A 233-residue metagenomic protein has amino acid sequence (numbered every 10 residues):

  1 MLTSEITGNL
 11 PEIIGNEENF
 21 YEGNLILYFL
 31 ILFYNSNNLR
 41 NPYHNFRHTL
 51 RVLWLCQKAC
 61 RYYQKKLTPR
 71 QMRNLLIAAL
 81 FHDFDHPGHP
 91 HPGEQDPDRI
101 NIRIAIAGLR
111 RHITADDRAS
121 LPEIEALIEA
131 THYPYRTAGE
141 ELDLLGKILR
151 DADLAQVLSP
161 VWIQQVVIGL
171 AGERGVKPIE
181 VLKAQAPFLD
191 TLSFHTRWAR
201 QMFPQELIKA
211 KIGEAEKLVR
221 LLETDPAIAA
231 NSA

Functional and structural regions predicted by a protein language model:
M1-I13, P42-L50, Q57-P69, F81 (+2 more regions): Divalent metal-dependent phosphate-bond-processing catalytic cores, especially two-metal-ion Mg2+/Mn2+ enzymes that act
M1-L25, N35-S36: Non-catalytic interface/linker regions that flank or bridge core catalytic/transmembrane domains
Y21-F46, L50: Short glycine- and acidic-rich boundary segments immediately preceding or forming the N-terminal edge of structured
E22, Q64-I77, I113-H132, E141: Acidic/histidine metal-binding catalytic segments
H44-N45, T68-R73, P97-N101: Secondary-structure capping and boundary motifs in well-ordered enzyme cores
R51-Q57, D98-T114: An active-site-proximal "capping" alpha-helix that borders the catalytic cofactor pocket
V52, M72-P90, A105, E125-P134: His-Asp-centered metal-binding catalytic motifs of divalent-metal-dependent phosphohydrolases/nucleases
P90-P97: Metal-dependent catalytic cores of enzymes that make or break cyclic nucleotides and related phosphoester linkages
